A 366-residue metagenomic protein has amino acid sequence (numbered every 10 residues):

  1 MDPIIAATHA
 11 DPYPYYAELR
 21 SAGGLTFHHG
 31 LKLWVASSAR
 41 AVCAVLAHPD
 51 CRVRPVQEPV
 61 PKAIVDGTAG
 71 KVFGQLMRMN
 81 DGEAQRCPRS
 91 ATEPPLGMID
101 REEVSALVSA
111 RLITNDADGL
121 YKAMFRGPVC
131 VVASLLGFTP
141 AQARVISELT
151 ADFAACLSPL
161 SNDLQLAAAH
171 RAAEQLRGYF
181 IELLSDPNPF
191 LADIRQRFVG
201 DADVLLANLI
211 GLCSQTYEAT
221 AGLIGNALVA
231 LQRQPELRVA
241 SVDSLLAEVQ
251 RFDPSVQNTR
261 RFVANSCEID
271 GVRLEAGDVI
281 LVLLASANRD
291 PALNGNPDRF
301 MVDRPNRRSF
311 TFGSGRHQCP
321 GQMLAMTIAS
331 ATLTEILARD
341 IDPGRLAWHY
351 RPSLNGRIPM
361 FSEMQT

Functional and structural regions predicted by a protein language model:
M1-K122, V129-S147, A151, A155-P159 (+2 more regions): Active-site substrate-recognition loop segments, prototypically the cytochrome P450 B′-helix/B-C loop
Y16, M326-T366: Cytochrome P450 proximal C-terminal region
S134-A141, L228-V239, N288-A292, N296 (+1 more regions): Cytochrome P450
E148-G200: Cytochrome P450 catalytic core segment centered on helix I
D186, A240-V272: Conserved cytochrome P450 K-helix E-x-x-R motif and the immediately C-terminal K′/meander segment
Q196-A202, R260-L281: Cytochrome P450 C-terminal beta-domain/meander region
D203, D243, A287-T327: Cytochrome P450 heme-binding Cys-pocket and its upstream "meander" loop
L205-S241, P320-I341: Cytochrome P450 catalytic-core helices
